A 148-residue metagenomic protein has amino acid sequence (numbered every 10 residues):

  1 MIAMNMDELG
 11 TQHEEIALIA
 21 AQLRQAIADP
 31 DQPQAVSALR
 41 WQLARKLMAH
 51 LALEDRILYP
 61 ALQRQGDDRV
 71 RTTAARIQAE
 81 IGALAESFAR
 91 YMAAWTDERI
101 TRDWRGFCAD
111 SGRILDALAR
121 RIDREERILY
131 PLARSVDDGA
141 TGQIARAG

Functional and structural regions predicted by a protein language model:
M1-G148: Small-residue-biased structural context
